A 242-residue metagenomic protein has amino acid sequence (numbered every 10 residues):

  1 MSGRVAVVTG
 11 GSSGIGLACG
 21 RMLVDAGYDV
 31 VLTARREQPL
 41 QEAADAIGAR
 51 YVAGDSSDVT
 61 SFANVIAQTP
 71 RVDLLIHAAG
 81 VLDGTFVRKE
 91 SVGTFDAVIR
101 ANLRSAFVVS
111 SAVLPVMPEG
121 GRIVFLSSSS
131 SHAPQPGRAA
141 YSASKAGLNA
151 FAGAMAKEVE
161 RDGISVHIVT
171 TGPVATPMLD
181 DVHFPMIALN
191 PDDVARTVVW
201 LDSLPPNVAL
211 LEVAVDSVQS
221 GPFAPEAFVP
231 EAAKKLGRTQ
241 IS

Functional and structural regions predicted by a protein language model:
S12-S13: Conserved glycine-rich cofactor-binding loop
F86-V87, S91-I99: Substrate-binding pocket helix/loop in short-chain dehydrogenase/reductase
R88, Q135-A139: Active-site loop immediately N-terminal to the catalytic Tyr-X3-Lys motif of short-chain dehydrogenase/reductase
S110, S144: Active-site helix of classical SDR
S128: Residue(s) in the substrate-gating loop at a strand-loop-helix junction that position the organic substrate next
A133, A154-I164: Active-site-adjacent segment of SDR/Rossmann-fold oxidoreductases
I168, H183-F228: C-terminal helical subdomain
